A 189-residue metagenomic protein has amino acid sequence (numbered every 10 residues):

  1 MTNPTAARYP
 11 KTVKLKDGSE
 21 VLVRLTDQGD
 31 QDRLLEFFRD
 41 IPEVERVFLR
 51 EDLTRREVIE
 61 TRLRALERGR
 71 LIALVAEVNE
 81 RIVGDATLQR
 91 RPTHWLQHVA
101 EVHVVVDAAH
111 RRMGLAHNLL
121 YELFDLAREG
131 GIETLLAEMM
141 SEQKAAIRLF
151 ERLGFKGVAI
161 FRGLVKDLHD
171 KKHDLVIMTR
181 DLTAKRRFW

Functional and structural regions predicted by a protein language model:
M1-D17: Short acidic N-proximal helix/loop "leader" segments that mark the beginning of a domain or an inter-domain linker
L15, Q28, E36-R50: Helix-loop element at the rim of GNAT/NAT acetyltransferase active sites that forms part of the acceptor-substrate
S19-V21, N79-D85, H173: Glycine-rich phosphate/pyrophosphate-binding loop shared by adenosine-nucleotide-utilizing enzymes
V21-R33, D181: A short beta-loop-alpha structural element at the N-terminal edge of CoA-dependent acyl/N-acetyltransferase catalytic
V47, E51-H98, H103-A109, L120 (+1 more regions): Acetyl-CoA-dependent GNAT
L120, A127-M139: Conserved GNAT acetyl-CoA-binding A-motif
L136-M139, E151, K156-H173: Conserved catalytic-core motifs of GNAT/GCN5-like acyltransferases
G163-W189: C-terminal "cap" of GNAT-fold acetyltransferases
